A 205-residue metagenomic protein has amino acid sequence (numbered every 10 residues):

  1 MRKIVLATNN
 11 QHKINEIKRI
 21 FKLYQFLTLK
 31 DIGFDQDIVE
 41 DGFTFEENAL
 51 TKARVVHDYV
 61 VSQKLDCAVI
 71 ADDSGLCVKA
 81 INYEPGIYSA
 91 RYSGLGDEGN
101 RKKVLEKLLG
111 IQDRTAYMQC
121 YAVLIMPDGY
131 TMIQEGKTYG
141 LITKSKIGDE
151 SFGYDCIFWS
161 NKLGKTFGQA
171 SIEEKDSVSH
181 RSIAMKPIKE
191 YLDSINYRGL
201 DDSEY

Functional and structural regions predicted by a protein language model:
R2-V5, Q11-Y205: Anionic-ligand binding patches
